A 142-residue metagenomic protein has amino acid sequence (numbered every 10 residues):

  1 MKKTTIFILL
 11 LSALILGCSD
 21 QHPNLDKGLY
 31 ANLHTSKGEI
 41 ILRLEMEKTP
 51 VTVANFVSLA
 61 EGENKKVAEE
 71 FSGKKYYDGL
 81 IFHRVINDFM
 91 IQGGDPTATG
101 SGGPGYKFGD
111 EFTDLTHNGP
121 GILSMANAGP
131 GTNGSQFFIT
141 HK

Functional and structural regions predicted by a protein language model:
T4-L14: Sec-dependent N-terminal signal peptides
A13-K142: Cyclophilin-like peptidyl-prolyl cis-trans isomerases
